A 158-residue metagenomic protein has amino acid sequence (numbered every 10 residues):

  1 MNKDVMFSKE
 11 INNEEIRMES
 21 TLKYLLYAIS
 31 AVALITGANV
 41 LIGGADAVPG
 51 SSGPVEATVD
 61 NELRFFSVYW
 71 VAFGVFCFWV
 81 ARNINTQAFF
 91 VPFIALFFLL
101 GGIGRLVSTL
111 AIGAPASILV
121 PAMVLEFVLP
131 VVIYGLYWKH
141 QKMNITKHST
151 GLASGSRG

Functional and structural regions predicted by a protein language model:
R17-A31, Q87-I94: Interfacial segments of alpha-helical transmembrane regions
E19-L25, V32-D60: Membrane-helix boundary elements
A31, I35-N39, V59-W79, L96-L100: Core segments of alpha-helical transmembrane spans in multipass integral membrane proteins
S52-D60, A114-L125: Non-cytosolic membrane-interface motifs at loop->transmembrane helix junctions
V75-F90: Juxtamembrane helix-break-helix junctions at the cytosolic face of small multi-pass alpha-helical membrane proteins
V91-R105: Hydrophobic alpha-helical membrane segments
I103-V120, W138: Membrane-helix boundary connector in multi-pass membrane proteins
F127-H148: Membrane-water interface at the C-terminal end of transmembrane alpha helices
